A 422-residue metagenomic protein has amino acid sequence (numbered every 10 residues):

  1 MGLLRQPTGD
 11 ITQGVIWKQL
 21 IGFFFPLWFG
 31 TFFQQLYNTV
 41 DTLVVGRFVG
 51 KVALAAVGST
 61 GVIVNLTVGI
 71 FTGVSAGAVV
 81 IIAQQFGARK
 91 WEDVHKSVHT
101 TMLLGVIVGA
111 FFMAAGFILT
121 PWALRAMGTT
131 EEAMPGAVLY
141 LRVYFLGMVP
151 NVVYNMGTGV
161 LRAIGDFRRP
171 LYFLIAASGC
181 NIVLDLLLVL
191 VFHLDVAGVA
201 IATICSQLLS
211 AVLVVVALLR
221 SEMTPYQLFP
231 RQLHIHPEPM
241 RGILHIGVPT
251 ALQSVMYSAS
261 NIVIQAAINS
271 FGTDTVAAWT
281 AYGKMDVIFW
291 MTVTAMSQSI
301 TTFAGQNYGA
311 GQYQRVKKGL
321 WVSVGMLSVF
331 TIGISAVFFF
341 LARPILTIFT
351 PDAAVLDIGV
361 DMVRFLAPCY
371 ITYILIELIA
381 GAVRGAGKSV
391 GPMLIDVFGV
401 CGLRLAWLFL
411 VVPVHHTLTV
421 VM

Functional and structural regions predicted by a protein language model:
M1-F24, I82-G147, C180, V191-V248 (+2 more regions): Short alpha-helical transmembrane segments in multi-pass integral membrane proteins
I11-V49, V62-G77, I81, V106-M113 (+4 more regions): N-terminal transmembrane alpha-helices
G22-D41, V143, Y154, A177 (+5 more regions): Transmembrane helical elements of multi-pass membrane transporters/channels
L27, T31, L43, V80 (+14 more regions): Transmembrane alpha-helix boundary and packing residues in multipass membrane permease domains and related
F32, L36-A55, L124-E131, L187-V196 (+5 more regions): Helix-terminus/linker motif at the lipid-water interface of multi-pass membrane proteins
L54-A114, N151-P170, A278-A342, Y373-I395: Small-residue-rich hydrophobic transmembrane alpha-helices
L66-G69, N181-L186, A211-V215, I288-M291 (+2 more regions): Hydrophobic transmembrane alpha-helices of multi-pass small-molecule transporters
E377, L403-V412: Transmembrane alpha-helical segments of integral membrane proteins
